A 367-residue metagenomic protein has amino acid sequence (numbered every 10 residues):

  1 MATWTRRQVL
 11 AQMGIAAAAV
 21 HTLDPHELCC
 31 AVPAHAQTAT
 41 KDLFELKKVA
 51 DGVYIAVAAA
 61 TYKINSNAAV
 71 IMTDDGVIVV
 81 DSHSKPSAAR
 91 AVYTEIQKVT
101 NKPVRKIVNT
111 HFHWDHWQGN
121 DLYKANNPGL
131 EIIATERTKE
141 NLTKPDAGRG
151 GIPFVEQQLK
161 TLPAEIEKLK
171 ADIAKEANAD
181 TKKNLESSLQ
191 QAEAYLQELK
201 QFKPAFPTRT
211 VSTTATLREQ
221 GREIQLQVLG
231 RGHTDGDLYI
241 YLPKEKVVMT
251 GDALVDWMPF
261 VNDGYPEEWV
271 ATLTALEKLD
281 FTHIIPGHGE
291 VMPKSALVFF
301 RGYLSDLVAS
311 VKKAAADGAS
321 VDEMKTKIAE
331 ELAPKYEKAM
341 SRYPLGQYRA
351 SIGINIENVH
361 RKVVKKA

Functional and structural regions predicted by a protein language model:
M1-A17: N-terminal secretory signal peptides and thylakoid transit peptides that target proteins across membranes
L23-A56: C-terminal segment of N-terminal export signals and the immediately downstream linker at the start of the mature
K48-E95, L238-D252: Conserved beta-strand hairpin/beta-sheet module of binuclear metal-dependent hydrolase folds, prominently
G52, I71, D81, I96 (+10 more regions): Divalent metal-coordination and catalytic microenvironments
G76-I78, S82-P86, T216, E223-D306 (+1 more regions): Metallo-beta-lactamase
Q97-P207, T216: Active-site HxH/HxHxD metal-binding segment of metal-dependent hydrolases
S320-L332: Short, well-structured alpha-helical segments that form the helix of a local strand-helix-strand
E337-A367: Short, amphipathic C-terminal "tail helix"
